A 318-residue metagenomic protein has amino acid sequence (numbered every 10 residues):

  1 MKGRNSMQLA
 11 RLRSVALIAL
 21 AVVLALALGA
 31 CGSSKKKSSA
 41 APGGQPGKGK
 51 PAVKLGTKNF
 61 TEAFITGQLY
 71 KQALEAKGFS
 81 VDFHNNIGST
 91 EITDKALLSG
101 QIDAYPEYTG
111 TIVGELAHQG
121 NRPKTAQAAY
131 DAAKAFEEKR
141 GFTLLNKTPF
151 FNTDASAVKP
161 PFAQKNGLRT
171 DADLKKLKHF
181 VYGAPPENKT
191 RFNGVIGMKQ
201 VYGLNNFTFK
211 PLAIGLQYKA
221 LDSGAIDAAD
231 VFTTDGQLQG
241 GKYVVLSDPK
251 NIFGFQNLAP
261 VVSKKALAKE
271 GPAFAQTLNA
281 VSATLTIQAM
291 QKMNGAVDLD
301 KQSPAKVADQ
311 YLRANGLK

Functional and structural regions predicted by a protein language model:
R4-I18: Bacterial N-terminal signal peptides that target proteins for export
L26-A30: C-terminal motif of bacterial Sec signal peptides marking the signal peptidase cleavage site
C31-P51: Short, low-complexity, disordered segments immediately C-terminal to signal peptides in bacterial exported proteins
K50, K189-R191, K199-L204, A273-K318: An extracytoplasmic/periplasmic, membrane-proximal ligand-sensing/linker region
K50-D82, P149-K219, S223, Q302-K306: Bilobed "Venus flytrap"/periplasmic-binding protein-like clamshell domains and structurally analogous long
L98-E107, K178-V181, G197, A220-V231: Alpha-to-beta junction loops
L116-K124, Y130-L145, S223-A225, Q237-N251: Ligand-binding "clamshell"
D154-Q164, Q256-E270: A bilobed periplasmic-binding-protein/Venus flytrap-type ligand-binding module shared by bacterial periplasmic
